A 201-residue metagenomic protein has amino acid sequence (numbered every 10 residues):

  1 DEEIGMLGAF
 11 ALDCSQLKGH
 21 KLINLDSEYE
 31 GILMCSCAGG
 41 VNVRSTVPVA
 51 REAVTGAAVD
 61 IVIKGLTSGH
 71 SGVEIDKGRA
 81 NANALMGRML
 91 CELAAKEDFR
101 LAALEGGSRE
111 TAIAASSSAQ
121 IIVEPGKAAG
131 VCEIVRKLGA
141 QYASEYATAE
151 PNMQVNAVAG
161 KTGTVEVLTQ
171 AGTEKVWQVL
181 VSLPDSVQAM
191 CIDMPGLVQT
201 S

Functional and structural regions predicted by a protein language model:
D1-E52, G78, A102, C191-P195 (+1 more regions): Acidic/histidine-rich catalytic neighborhood of metal-dependent amide-processing enzymes
D1-I4, V59-G65, H70-L93, I122: Alpha-helical metal-binding/catalytic segments enriched in His/Glu/Asp
E2-L7, E30-L33, G69-S71, S108-T111 (+2 more regions): Flexible loop/turn segments at secondary-structure boundaries
D26, P48-A50, K64, I122-G126 (+1 more regions): Solvent-exposed residues in well-ordered beta-strands and their adjoining turns, especially edge/terminal strands
M34-C35, V54-A57, G72, V131-E133 (+1 more regions): Short, charged, solvent-exposed linker or helix-capping segments at domain edges/interfaces that act as flexible hinges
R44-T46, A58-V62, S118-Q120, N156: Beta-strand secondary-structure signal
R51-A58, A112-A114: Flexible, low-complexity linker/loop segments at domain and module junctions
N83-S201: Metal-dependent amide/peptide-bond hydrolase catalytic core, centered on the "pita-bread" metallohydrolase fold
